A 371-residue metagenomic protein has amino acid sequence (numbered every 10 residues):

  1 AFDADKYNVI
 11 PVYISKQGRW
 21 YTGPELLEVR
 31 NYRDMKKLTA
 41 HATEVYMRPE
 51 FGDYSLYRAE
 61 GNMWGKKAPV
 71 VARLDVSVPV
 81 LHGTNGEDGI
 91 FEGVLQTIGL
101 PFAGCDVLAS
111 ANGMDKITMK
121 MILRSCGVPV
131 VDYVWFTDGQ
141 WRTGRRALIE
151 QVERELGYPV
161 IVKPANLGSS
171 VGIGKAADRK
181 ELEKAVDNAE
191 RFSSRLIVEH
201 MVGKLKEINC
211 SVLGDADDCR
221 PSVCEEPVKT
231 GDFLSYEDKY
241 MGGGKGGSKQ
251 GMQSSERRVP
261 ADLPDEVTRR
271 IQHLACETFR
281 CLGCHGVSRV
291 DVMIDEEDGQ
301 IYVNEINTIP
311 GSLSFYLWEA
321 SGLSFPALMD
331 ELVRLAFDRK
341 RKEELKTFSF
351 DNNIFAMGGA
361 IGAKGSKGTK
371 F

Functional and structural regions predicted by a protein language model:
A1, K67-A72, S110-L205, A216: Active-site nucleotide/adenylate-binding loops and adjacent lid/helix of ATP-dependent enzymes
A1-L108, N112-M114, T118, T137-A147 (+1 more regions): ATP-binding N-terminal substructure of ATP-dependent carboxylate-amine bond-forming enzymes
V9, P101-F102, V130, V160 (+1 more regions): Hydrophobic beta-strand scaffold residues
I10-V12, L196-H200, I208-N209, G283-E297: A short glycine-rich, hydrophobically flanked beta-strand micro-motif that places a catalytic Asp/Glu for divalent metal
S15-G18, G214-D217, D295-D298: Short acidic-glycine loop/turn motifs at beta-strand connectors
H82-G83, S170, P227-T230, N307-E319: Glycine-rich phosphate/pyrophosphate-binding beta-alpha loops
A177-R258, D262-H273, I301: Phosphate-binding site of ATP-dependent enzymes
E256, D262-F371: ATP-dependent carboxylate activation and anion-phosphoryl transfer catalytic cores that bind Mg-ATP to form
